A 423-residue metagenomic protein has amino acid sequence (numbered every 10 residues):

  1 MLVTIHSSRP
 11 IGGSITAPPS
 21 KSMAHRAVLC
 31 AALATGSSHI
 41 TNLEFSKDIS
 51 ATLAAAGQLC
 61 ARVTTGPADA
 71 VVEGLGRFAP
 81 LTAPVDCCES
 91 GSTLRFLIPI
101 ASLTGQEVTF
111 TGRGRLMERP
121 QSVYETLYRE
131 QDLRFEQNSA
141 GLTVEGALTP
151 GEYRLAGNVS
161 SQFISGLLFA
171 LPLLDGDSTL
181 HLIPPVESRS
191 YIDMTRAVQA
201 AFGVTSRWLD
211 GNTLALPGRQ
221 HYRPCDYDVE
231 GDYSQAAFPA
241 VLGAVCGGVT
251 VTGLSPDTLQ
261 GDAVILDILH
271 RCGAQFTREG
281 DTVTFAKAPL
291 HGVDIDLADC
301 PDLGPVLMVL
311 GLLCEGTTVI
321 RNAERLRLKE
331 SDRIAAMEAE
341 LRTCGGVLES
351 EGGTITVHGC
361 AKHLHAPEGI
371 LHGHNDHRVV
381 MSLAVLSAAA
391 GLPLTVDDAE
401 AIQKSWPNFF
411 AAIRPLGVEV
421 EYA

Functional and structural regions predicted by a protein language model:
M1-A423: Short, structured segments at the rim of ligand-binding sites
